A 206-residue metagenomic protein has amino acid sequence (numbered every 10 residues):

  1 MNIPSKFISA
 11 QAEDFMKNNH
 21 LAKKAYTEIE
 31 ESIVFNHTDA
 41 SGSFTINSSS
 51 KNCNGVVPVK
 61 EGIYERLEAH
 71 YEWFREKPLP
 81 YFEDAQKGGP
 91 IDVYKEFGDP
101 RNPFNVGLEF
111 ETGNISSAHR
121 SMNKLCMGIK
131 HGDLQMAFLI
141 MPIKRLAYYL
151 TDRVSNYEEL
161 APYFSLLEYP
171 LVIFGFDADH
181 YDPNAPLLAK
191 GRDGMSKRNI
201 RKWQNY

Functional and structural regions predicted by a protein language model:
M1-V34, S155-Y206: Non-catalytic C-terminal interaction segments of nucleic acid-processing enzymes
M1-Y81: Interdomain/boundary linker segments immediately adjacent to catalytic/signaling cores
N47-S50, V106-N114: Surface-exposed cleft-lining segments at the edges of enzyme active sites
K51-C53, E61-N102, N114-N123, K130: Active-site metal-binding core of divalent-cation-utilizing nuclease and nuclease-like domains
R75, A137-I140, V172-G175: A structural signal for short, well-ordered beta-strand segments and their strand-loop junctions that often border
P80, N114, K144, A178-H180: Residue-level detector of flexible, active-site-proximal loop/helix-junction positions within diverse enzyme catalytic
N102-P103, E111-H119, G132, M195-W203: Active-site segment flanking the S-adenosylmethionine/decSAM binding pocket in AdoMet-dependent transferases
T112-L167: Catalytic cores of nucleic-acid endonucleases
